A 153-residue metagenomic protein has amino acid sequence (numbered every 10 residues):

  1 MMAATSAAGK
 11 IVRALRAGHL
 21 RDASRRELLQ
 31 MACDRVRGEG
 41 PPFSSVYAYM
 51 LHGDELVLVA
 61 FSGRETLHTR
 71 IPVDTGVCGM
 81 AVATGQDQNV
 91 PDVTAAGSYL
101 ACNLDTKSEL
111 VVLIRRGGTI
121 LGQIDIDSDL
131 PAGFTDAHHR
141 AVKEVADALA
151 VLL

Functional and structural regions predicted by a protein language model:
M1-T66, L149-L153: Intrinsically disordered, low-complexity terminal regulatory regions
V12, T75, A146: Short amphipathic alpha-helical/adjacent loop interface patches that line ligand and macromolecule-binding sites
S45, V111, Q123: Short hydrophobic/aromatic beta-strand element in the GNAT-like acyltransferase core that lines or flanks the acyl-donor
L51-L104: Regulatory sensory and allosteric helical modules in signal-transduction proteins and certain transcription factors
S108-R115: A short, aliphatic-rich beta-strand micro-motif
R115-S128: Sensory-domain boundary capping and coupling elements
D127-V145, L152-L153: Regulatory loop-to-helix N-cap segments in sensory/regulatory domains that couple ligand/signal detection
